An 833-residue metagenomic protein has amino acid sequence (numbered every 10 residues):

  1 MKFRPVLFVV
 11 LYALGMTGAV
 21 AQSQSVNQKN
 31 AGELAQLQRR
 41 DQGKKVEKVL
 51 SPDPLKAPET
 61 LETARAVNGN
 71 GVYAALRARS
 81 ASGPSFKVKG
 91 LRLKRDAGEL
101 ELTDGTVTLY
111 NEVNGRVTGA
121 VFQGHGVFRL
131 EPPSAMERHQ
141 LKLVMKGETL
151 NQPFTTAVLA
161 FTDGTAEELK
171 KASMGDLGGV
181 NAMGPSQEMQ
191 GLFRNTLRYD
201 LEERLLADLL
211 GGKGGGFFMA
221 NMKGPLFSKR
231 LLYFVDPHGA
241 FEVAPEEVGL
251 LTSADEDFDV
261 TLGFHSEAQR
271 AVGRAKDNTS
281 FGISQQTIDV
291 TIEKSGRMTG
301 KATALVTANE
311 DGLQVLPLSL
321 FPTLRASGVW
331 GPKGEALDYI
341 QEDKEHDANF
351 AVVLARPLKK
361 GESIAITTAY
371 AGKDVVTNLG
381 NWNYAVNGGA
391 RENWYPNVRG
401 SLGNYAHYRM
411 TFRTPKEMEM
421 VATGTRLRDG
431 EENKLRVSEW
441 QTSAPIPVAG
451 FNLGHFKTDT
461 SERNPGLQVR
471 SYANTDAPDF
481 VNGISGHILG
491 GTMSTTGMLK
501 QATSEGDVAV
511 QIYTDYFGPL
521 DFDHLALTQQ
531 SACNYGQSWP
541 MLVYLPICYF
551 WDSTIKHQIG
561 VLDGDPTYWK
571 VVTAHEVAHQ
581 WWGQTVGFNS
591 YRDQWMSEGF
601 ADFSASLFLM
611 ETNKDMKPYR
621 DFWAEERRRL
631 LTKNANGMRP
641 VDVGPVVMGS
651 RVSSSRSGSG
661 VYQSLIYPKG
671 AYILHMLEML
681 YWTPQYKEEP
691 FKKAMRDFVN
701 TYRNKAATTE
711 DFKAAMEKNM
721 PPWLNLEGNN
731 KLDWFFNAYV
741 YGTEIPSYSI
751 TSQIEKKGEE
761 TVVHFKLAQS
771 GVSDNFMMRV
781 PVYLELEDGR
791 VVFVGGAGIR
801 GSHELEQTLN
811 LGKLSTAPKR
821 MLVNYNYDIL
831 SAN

Functional and structural regions predicted by a protein language model:
V10, V26-T299, V398-L402, D733-A738: N-terminal, polar/Ser/Thr-rich
V88-K89, A97-P153, V158, L320-P357 (+4 more regions): Solvent-exposed beta-strand/loop surfaces of large extracellular or lumenal domains
S266-K301, T307-Q314, S319-T323, G389 (+2 more regions): Hydrophobic helix-coil surface modules that form long, contiguous segments used for peptide/substrate interaction
A271-D277, K360, A369-F412, R463 (+1 more regions): Glycine/proline-rich low-complexity spacer/linker segments in large multi-domain proteins
E310, P519-D521, M616, R656 (+1 more regions): Amphipathic alpha-helical substructures
D311-L316, P322-K333, V421-A422, N729-L732 (+1 more regions): Beta-strand-rich binding/interaction modules
G403, F412, D507, Q511-T514 (+1 more regions): Zinc-dependent metallopeptidase catalytic helix centered on the HExxH motif and its immediate flanking segment
E598, D602-M676, L680, Y702-R703: Acidic/His/Gly-enriched intrinsically disordered linker/tail segments that often contain short helix/coil "MoRF-like"
